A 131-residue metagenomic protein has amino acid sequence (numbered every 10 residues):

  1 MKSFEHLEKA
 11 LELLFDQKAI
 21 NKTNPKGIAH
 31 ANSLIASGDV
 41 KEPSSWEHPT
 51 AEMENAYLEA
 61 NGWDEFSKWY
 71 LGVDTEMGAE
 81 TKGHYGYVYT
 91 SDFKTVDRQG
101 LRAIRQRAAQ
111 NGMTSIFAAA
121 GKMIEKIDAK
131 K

Functional and structural regions predicted by a protein language model:
K2-K131: Extended terminal accessory/targeting regions
